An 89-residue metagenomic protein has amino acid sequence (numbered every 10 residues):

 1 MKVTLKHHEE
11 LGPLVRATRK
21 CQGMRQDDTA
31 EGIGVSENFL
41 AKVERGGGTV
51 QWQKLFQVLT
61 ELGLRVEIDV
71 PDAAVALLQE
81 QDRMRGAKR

Functional and structural regions predicted by a protein language model:
M1-K20: A short, Lys/Arg-rich alpha-helix, primarily the initiator
P13, G23-M24, V50: Residue-level signal for the short linker/turn that defines the boundary of a DNA-recognition helix
A17, C21, E61-L64: Conserved amphipathic alpha-helical interaction elements at protein-protein interfaces in regulatory, energy-coupling
M24-A41: Short alpha-helical DNA-recognition segment
Q53-D69: DNA major-groove recognition helix of helix-turn-helix/homeodomain DNA-binding modules
E67-R89: Short, charged recognition helix plus adjacent turn of helix-turn-helix-like nucleic-acid-binding domains
